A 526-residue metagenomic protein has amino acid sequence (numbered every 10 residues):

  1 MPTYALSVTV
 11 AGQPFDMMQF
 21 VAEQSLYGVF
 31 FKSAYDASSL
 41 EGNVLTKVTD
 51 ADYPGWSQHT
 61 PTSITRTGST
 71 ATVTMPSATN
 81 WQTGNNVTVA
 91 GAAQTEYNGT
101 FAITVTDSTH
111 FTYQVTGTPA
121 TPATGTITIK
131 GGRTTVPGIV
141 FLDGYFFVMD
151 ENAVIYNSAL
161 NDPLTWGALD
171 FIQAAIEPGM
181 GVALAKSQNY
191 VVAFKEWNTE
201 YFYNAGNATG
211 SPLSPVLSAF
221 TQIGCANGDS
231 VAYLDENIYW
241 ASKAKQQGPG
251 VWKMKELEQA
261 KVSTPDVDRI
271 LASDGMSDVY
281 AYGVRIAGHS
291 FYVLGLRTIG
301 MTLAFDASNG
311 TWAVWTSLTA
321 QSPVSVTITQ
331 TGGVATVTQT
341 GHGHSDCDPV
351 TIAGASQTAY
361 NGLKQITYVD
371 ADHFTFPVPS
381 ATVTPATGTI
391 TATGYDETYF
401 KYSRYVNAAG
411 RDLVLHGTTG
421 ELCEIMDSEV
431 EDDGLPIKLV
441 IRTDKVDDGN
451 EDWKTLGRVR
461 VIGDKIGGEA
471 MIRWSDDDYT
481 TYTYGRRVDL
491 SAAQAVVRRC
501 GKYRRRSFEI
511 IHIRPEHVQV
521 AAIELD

Functional and structural regions predicted by a protein language model:
M1-V29, A34, Q222-I238, K243-S322 (+2 more regions): Beta-sheet repeat architectures centered on beta-propellers
P2-F15, V44-Q58, G131-Y145, M149-Y280 (+1 more regions): Beta-propeller and closely related beta-pinwheel folds
A5, D50-T134, A320-D396: Small/polar beta-strand repeat architecture
F15-E23, A37-S39, H59-R66, F101-T106 (+7 more regions): Short, exposed beta-strand/loop patches in secreted or surface proteins that constitute
F31-S33, V115, D150, K195 (+3 more regions): Recurrent small/Gly-Pro-centered beta-turn motifs in extracellular repeat architectures
S33-G42, V48, A153-T165, T199 (+2 more regions): Short beta-strand segments and strand-loop junctions that repeat across beta-rich extracellular domains
D36, A102, N198, G250-W252 (+2 more regions): A short loop-to-beta-strand structural motif that recurs across blades of beta-propeller domains
L40, A90-A92, Q114-T116, Y156-N161 (+6 more regions): Predominantly extracellular/luminal cell-surface or secreted proteins
